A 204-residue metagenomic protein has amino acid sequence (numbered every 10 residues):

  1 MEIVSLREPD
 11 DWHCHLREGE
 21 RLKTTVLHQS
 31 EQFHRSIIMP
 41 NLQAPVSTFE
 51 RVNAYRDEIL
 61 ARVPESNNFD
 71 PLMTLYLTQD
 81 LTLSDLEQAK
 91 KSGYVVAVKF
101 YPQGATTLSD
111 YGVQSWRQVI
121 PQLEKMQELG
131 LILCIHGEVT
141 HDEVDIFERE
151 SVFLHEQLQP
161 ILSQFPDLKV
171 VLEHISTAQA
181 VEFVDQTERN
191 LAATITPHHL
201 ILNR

Functional and structural regions predicted by a protein language model:
M1-S30: Replace "His-x-His-based motif
W12, T25-E50, S66-T78, Y94-L108 (+2 more regions): Divalent metal-dependent hydrolysis catalytic cores, especially in the metallo-beta-lactamase
L16, E20, F49-E50, V113 (+2 more regions): Conserved phosphate-coordination/catalytic loops
L16, L77, H174-I175: Conserved residues at beta->alpha junctions
S30, R56, L60-V63, K90 (+2 more regions): N-terminal cationic-hydrophobic initiation segments that often serve targeting/anchoring roles
F49-D57: Glycine-rich loop at the start of a catalytic domain that most often binds anionic cofactors/ligands
D57-I59, V63-S66, M73-E87: Glycine-rich nucleotide/cofactor/substrate-binding loop typically near the N-terminus or early in the first domain
L81-F100, T106-R204: Histidine/acidic residue-rich metal-binding segments in metalloenzymes
